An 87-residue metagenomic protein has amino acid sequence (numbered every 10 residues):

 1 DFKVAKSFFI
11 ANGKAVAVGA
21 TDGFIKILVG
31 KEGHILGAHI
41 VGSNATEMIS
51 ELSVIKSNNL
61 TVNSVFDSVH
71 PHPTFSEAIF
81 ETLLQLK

Functional and structural regions predicted by a protein language model:
D1-K87: Flexible, glycine-rich terminal cap/loop adjacent to redox cofactors in electron-transfer oxidoreductases
